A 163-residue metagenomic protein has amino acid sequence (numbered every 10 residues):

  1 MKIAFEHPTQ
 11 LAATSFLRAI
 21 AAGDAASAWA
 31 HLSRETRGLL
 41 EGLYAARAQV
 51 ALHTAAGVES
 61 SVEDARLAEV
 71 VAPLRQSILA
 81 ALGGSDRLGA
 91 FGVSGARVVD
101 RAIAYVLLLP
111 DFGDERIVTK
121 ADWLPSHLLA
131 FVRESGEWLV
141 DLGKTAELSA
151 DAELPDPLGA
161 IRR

Functional and structural regions predicted by a protein language model:
M1-A46: Short, low-complexity N-terminal intrinsically disordered segments enriched in polar/charged residues
K2, E6-H7, S33, E59-D64 (+2 more regions): Short, structured coil/loop segments at alpha-helix boundaries
I3-A4, L40-E41, A48-K120: Surface-exposed, charged secondary-structure patches
T9-L11, A21, D86-G89, R101 (+1 more regions): Short, surface-exposed loop/turn motifs at beta-strand boundaries within globular domains
S15, S27, S33, S60-S61 (+6 more regions): Generic serine detector
L32, L40-E41, L52, D151-L154 (+1 more regions): Alpha-helix boundary/interfacial micro-motifs
R97-R163: Low-complexity, intrinsically disordered terminal/linker segments enriched in charged and Gly/Pro repeats
